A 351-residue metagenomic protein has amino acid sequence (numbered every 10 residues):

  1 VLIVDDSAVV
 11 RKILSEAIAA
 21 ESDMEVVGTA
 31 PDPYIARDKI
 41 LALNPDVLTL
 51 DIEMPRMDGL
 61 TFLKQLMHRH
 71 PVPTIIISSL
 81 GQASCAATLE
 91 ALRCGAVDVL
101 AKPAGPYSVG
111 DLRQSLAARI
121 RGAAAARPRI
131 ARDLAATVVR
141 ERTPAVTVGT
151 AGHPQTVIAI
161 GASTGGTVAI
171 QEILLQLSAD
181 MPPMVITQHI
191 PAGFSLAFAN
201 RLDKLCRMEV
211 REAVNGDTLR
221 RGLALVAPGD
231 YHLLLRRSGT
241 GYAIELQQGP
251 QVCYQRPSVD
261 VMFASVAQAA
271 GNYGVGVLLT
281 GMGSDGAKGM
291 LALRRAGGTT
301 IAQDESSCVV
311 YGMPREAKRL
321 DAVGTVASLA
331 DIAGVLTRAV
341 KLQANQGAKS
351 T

Functional and structural regions predicted by a protein language model:
L2, A8-A19, D23, Y34-I35 (+3 more regions): Conserved acid/base catalytic micro-environments in cytosolic active-site loops
P31: Glycine-rich phosphate/oxyanion-binding loops and their immediately adjacent helices within cytosolic catalytic domains
